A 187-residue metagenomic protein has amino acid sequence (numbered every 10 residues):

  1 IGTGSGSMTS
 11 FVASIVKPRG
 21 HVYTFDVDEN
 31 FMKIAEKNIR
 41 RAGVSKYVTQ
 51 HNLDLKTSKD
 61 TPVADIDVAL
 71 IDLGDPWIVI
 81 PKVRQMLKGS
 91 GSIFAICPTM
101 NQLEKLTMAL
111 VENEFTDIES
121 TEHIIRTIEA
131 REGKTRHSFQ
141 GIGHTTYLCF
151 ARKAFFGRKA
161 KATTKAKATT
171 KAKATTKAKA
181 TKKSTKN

Functional and structural regions predicted by a protein language model:
I1, V68-L73, A95, Q140: Glycine- and other small-residue-rich loops at beta-strand/loop junctions that grip anionic moieties
G2-G6, E29: Class I SAM-dependent methyltransferase "Motif I" SAM/SAH-binding loop
S5-P18: Conserved SAM-binding loop of SAM-dependent methyltransferases across substrates and taxa, primarily the Class I
P18, A42-S45, N113-D117: Short helix-capping segments at alpha-helix termini
R19-Y23: Short beta-strand element of Class I
F25-P76: S-adenosyl-L-methionine
W77-Y147, F155: C-terminal substrate-binding/active-site "lid" region of AdoMet-derived donor-dependent transferases
K161-T181: Long, intrinsically disordered low-complexity tandem-repeat segments
